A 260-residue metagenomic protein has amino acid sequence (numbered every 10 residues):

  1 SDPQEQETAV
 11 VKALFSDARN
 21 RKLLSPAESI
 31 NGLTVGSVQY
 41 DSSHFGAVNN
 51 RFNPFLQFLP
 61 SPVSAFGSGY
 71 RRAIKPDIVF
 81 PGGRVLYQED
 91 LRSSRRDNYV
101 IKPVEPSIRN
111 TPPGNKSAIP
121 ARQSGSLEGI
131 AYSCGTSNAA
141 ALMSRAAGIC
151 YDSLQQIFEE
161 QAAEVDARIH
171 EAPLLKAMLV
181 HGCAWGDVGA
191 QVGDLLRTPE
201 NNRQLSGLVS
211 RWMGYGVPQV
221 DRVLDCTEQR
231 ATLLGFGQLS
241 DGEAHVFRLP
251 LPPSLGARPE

Functional and structural regions predicted by a protein language model:
D2-D17, S42-Q57, S93-R95, V192-V209 (+1 more regions): Short secondary-structure boundary/capping segments
L14-A141: Extracellular S/T/G-rich loop segment that most often corresponds to the catalytic His/Ser-adjacent loop
N20-A27, G36, A147, Y151 (+2 more regions): Short, well-ordered alpha-helical packing segments
I78, L142-S153: Alpha-helical metal-binding/catalytic segments enriched in His/Glu/Asp
I130, H181, V246-R248: Ordered hydrophobic segments in well-structured contexts
T136-A147, A172: Short alpha-helical patches at coil-to-helix transitions and adjacent helical residues in well-structured domains
S153-Q191: An often Trp-containing, charged/polar helix-loop segment at the C-terminal end of enzyme catalytic cores
L196-E260: Secreted peptidase-domain scaffold signal
